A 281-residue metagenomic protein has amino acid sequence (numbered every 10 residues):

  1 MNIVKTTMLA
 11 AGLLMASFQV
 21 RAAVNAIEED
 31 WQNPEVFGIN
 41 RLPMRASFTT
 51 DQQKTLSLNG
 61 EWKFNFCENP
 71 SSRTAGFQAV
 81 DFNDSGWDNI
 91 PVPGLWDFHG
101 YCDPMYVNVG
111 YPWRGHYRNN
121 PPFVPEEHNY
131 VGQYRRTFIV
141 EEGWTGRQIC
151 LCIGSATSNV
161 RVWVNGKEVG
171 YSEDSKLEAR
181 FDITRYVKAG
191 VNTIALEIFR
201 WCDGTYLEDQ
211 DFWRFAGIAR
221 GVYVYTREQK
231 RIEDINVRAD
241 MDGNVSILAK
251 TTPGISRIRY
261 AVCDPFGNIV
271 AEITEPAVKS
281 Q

Functional and structural regions predicted by a protein language model:
M1-M8: Bacterial N-terminal signal peptides that target proteins for export
A10-S17: Bacterial N-terminal signal peptides
A22-G115, T193-W201, P265: Accessory carbohydrate-binding/adhesion or oligomerization-edge regions at the termini of glycan-active proteins
A26, D30-E35, K63-C67, D103 (+5 more regions): Accessory beta-strand-rich segments of carbohydrate-active enzymes
W113-F123: N-terminal glycine-rich cofactor-binding segment
R147-I149, G243-I247: Structural beta-strand segments of beta-rich domains
D234-D240: Short beta-strand segments of immunoglobulin-like
E275-Q281: Intrinsically disordered, low-complexity Pro/Gly/Ser/Thr-rich segments with frequent PxxP/GP/PP motifs and embedded
